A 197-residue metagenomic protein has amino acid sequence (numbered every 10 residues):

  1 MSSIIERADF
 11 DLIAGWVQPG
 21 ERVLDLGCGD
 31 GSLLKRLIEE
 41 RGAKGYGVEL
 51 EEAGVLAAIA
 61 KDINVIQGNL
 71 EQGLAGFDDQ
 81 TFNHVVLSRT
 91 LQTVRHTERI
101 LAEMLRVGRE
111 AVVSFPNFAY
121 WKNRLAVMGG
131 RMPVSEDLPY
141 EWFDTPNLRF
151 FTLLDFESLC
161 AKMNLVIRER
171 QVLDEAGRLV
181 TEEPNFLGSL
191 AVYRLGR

Functional and structural regions predicted by a protein language model:
I4-G20: Conserved alpha-helix/loop element of class I SAM-dependent methyltransferases that forms part of the SAM/SAH-binding
G27-G29: Class I SAM-dependent methyltransferase "Motif I" SAM/SAH-binding loop
G31-K35: Glycine-rich SAM-binding Motif I of class I
R36-G73: Class I SAM-dependent methyltransferase SAM/SAH-binding core
A75-H84: A short acidic, Gly/Pro-enriched loop at the edge of an enzyme's catalytic core that lines a small-molecule cofactor
H84-R95: A short SAM/SAH-binding and catalytic strip from SAM-dependent methyltransferases
E98-E103, E110-R197: S-adenosyl-L-methionine-dependent methyltransferase catalytic module, highlighting the catalytic core
